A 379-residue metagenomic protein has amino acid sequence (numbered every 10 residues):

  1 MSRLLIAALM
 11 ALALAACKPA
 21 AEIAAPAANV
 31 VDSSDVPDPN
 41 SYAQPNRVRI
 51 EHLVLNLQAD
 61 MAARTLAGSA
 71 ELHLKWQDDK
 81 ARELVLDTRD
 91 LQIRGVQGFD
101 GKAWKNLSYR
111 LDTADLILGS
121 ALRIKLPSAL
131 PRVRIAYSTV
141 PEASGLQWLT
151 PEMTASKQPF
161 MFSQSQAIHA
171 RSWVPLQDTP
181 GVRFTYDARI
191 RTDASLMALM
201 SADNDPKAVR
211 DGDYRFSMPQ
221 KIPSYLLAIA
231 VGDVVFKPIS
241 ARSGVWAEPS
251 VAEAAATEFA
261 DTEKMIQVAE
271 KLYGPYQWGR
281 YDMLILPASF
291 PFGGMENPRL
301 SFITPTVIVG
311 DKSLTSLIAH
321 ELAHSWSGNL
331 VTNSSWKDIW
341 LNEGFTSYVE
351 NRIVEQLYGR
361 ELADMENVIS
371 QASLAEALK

Functional and structural regions predicted by a protein language model:
M1-L4: Positively charged n-region of N-terminal signal peptides that target proteins for export
I6-A15: Bacterial N-terminal signal peptides
C17-G279: Acidic/His-enriched low-complexity segments
K18-A24, F216, V245-K379: Hydrophobic alpha-helical and helix-loop surface patches within well-folded domains that function as non-catalytic
